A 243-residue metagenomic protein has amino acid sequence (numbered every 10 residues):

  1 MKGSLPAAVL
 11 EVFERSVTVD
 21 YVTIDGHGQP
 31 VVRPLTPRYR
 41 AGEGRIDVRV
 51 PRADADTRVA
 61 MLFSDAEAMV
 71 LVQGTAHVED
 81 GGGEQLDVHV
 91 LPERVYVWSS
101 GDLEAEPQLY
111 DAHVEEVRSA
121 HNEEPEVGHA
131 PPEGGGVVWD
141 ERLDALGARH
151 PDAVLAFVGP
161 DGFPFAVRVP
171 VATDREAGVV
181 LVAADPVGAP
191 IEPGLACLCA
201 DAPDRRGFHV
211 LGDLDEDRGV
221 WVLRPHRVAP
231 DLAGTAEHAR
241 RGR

Functional and structural regions predicted by a protein language model:
M1-R243: Binding-site signature for planar aromatic cofactors or substrates
